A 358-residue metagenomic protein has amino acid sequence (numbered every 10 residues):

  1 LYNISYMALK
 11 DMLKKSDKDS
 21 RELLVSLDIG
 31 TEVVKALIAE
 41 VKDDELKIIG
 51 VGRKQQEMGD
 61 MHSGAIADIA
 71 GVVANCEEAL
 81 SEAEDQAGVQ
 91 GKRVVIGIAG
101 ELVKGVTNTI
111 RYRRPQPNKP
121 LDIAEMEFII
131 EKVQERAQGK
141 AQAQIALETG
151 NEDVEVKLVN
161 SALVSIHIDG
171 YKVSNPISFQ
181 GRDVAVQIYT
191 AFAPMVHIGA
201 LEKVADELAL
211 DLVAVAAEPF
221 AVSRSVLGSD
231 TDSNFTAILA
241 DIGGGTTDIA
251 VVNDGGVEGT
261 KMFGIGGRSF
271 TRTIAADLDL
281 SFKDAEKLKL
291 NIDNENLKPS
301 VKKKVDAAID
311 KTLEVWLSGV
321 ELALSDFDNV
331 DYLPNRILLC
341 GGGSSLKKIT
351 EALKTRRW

Functional and structural regions predicted by a protein language model:
L1-V33, L37-V94, I98-A237, G256-E258 (+6 more regions): Nucleotide/phosphate-binding catalytic cleft detector across ATP-hydrolyzing and phosphate-transferring enzymes
G199, R268-S269, S318: A generic alpha-helix surface/boundary motif
F220, S225-D293: Acidic, glycine-rich loop-and-beta core segments that form the ion-binding/anion-interacting portion of active sites
I242-G243, T312-L322: A general structural motif
G343-S344: Helix N-cap motif at beta-to-alpha junctions
L353: GTPase G-domain guanine-specificity segment
